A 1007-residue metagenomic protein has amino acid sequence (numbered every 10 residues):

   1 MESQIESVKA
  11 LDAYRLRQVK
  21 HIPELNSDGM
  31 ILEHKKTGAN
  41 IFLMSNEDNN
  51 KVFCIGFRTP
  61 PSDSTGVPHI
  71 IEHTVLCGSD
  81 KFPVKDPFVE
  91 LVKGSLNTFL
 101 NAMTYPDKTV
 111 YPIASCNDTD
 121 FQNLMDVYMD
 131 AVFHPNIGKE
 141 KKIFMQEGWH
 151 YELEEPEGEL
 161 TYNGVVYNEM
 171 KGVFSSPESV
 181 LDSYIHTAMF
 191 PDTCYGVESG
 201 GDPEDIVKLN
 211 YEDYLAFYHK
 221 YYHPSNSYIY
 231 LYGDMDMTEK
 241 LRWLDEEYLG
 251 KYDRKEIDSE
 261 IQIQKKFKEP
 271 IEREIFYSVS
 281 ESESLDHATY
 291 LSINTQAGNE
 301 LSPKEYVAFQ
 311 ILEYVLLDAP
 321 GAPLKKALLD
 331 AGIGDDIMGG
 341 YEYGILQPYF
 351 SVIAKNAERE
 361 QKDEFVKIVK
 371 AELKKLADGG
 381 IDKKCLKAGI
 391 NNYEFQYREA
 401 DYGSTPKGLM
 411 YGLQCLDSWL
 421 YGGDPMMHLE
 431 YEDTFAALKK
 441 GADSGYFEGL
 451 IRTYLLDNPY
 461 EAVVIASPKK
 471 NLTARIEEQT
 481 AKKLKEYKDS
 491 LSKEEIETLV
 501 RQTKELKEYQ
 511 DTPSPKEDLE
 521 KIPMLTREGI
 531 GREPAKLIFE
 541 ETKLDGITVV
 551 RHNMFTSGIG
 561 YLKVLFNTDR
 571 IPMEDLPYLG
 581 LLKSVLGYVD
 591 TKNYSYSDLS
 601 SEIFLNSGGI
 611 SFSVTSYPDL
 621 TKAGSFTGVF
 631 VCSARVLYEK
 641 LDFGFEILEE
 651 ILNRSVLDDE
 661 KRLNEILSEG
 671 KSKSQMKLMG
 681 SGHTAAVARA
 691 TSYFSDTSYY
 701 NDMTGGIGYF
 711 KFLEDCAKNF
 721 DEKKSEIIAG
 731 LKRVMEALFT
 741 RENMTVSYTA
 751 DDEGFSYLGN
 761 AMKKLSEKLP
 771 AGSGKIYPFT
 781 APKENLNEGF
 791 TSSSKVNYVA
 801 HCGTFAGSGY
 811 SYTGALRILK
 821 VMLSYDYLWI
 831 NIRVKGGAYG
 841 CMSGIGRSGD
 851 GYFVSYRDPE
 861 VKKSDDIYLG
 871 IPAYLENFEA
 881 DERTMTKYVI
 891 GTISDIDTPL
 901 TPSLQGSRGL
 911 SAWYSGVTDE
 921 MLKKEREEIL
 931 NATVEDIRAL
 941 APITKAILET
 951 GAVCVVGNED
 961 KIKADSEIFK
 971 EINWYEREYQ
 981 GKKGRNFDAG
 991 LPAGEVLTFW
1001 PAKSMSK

Functional and structural regions predicted by a protein language model:
E2-C54: Non-catalytic terminal extensions that flank enzyme cores
F42-E47, C54-G56, Y167, K171-S175 (+9 more regions): His/Glu-based metal-binding/catalytic segments typifying zinc-dependent metallopeptidases
N50-P60, D86-H134, K141-E152, S179-E204 (+11 more regions): M16 family metallopeptidases and their MPP-like homologs
V67, I71-V75, L582: Active-site His/Glu-centered metal-binding helix of metallohydrolases
F99, L215-H219, S278-E281, M338-E342 (+10 more regions): Generic recognition of flexible, low-complexity loop/linker segments
E152-N226, Y230-Y248, Y252-S280, L285-H287 (+1 more regions): Hydrophobic, small-residue-rich alpha-helical packing segments that form membrane-like cores
N163, L215-E247, I727-M762, E949: Non-catalytic, conformational "gating/processing" segments within enzyme and secreted inhibitor domains
A216-Y218, Y228, M237-E256, G379 (+2 more regions): Extended, regular secondary-structure scaffolds
